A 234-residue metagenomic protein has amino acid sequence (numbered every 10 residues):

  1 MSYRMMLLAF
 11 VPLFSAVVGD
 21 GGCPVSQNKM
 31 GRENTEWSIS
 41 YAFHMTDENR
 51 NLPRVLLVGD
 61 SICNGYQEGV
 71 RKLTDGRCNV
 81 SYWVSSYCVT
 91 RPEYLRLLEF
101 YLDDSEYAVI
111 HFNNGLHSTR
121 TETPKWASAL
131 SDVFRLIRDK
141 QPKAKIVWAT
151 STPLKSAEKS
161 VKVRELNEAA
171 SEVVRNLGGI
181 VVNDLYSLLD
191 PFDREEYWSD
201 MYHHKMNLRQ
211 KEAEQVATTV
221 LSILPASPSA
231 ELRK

Functional and structural regions predicted by a protein language model:
M1-M6: Bacterial N-terminal signal peptides that target proteins for export
L8-S15: Bacterial N-terminal signal peptides
S15-G21: Boundary at the C-terminal end of the N-terminal hydrophobic targeting segment
C23-D132, K155-A157, V161-R164, H203: Conserved SGNH/GDSL esterase-like catalytic core that processes O-acyl groups on lipids and polysaccharides
N79-S81, K145, G179-V181: Conserved beta-strand segments of alpha/beta enzyme cores
D103-S105, K140-Q141, I223: Glycine-rich phosphate-binding loop signature in dinucleotide/nucleotide-binding domains
H111-H117, F134-E168, L189-F192: Active-site segments of SGNH/GDSL-like serine hydrolases that catalyze O-acetyl group transfer/hydrolysis on lipids
P153-K234: Catalytic His-Asp segment of secreted/periplasmic serine-dependent ester chemistry enzymes
